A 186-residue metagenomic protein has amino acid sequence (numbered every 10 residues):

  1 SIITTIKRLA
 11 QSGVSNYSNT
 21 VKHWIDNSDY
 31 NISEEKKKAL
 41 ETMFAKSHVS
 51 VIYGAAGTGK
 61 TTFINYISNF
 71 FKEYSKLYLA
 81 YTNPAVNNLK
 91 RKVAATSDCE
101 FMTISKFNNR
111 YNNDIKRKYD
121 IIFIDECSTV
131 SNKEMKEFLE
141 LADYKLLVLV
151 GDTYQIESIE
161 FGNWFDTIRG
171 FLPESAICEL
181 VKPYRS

Functional and structural regions predicted by a protein language model:
S1-S186: Conserved ATP-binding/catalytic motifs of P-loop helicase motor domains
